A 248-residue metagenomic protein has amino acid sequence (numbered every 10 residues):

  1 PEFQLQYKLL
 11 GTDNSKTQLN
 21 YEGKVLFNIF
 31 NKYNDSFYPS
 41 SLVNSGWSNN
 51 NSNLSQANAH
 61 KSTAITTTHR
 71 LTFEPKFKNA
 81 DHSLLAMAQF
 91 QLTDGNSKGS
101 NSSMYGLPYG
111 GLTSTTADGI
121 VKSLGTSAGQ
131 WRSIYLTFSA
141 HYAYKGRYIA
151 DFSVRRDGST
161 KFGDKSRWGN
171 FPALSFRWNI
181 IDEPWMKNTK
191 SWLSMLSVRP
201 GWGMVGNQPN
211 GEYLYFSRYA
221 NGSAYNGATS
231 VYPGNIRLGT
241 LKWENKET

Functional and structural regions predicted by a protein language model:
P1-S36, N49-T248: Extracellular/periplasmic, surface-exposed regions of secreted and cell-surface proteins
L42-W47: Membrane-interface interhelical loops and short amphipathic "cap" helices that link adjacent transmembrane segments
